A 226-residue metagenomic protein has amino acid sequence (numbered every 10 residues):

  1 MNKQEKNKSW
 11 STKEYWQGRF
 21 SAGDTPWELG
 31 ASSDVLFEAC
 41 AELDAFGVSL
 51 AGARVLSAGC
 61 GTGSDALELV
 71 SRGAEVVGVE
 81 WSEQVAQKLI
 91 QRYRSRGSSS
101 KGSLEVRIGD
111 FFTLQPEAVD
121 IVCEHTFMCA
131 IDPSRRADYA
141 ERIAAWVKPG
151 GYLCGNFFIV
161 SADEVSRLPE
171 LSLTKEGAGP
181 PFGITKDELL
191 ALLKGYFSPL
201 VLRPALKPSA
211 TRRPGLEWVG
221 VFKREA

Functional and structural regions predicted by a protein language model:
N2, V122-C123: Intrinsically disordered, low-complexity regions enriched for glutamine and histidine
N2-S57, G61-Q115, I131-W146, G151-A226: Class I (Rossmann-like) S-adenosyl-L-methionine-dependent methyltransferase catalytic domain, capturing the SAM-binding
L114-V122: A short acidic, Gly/Pro-enriched loop at the edge of an enzyme's catalytic core that lines a small-molecule cofactor
T126-A130: Short catalytic micro-motifs in class I SAM-dependent methyltransferases
